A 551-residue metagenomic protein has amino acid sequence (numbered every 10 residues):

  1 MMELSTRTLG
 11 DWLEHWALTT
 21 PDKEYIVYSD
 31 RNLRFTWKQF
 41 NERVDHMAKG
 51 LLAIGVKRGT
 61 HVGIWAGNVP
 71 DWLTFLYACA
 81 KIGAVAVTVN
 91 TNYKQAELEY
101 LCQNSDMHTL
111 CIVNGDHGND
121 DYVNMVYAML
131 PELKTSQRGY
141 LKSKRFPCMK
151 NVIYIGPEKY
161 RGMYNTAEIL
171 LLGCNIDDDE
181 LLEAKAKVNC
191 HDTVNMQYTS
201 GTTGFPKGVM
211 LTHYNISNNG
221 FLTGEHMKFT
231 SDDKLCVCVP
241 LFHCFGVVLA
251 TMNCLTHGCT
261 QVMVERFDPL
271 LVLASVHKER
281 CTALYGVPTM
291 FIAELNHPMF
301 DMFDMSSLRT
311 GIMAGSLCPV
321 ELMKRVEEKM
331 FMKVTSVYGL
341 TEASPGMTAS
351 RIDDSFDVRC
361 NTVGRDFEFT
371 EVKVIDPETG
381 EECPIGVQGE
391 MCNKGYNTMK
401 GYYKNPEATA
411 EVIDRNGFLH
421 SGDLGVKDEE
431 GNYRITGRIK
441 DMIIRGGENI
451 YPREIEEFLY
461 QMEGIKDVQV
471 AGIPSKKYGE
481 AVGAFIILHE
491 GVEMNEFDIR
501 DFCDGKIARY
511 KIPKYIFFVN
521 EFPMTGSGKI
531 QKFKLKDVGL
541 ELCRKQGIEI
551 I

Functional and structural regions predicted by a protein language model:
W12-T36, G156-Y160: AMP-dependent adenylate-forming
P21-E24, R145-M149, I153-Y160, Y164-Y198 (+2 more regions): Conserved pre-ATP/AMP-binding loop-to-beta segment of ANL
Y25-Y77, K94-E99, Q103, N165-C174 (+2 more regions): Conserved AMP-binding/adenylate-forming core of the ANL superfamily
R34-K38, K185-K187, H191-N218: Conserved AMP-binding A3 loop
I82-L171, E490-V492: Structural core segment of the AMP-binding/adenylate-forming
Y93-Q103, N114-G115, L284, G395 (+7 more regions): AMP-binding/adenylate-forming catalytic core of the ANL superfamily
L171, K278-G286, L295-V358, E371: Gly/Ser/Thr-rich phosphate-binding loop
S217-K234, F242-A283, F291-A293, H297-M299: Conserved AMP-binding/adenylation subdomain of ANL enzymes
